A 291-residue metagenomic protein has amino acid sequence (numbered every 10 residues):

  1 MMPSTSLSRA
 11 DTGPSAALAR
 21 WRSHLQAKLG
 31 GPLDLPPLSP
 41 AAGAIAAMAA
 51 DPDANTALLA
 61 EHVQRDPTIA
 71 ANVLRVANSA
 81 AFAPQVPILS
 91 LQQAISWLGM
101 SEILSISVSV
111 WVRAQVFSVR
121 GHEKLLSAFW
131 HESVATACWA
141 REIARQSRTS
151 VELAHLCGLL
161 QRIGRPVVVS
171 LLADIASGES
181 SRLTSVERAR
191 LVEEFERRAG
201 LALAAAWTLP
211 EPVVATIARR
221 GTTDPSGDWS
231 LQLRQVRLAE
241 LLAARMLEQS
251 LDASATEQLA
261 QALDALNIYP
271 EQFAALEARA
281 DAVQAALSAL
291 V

Functional and structural regions predicted by a protein language model:
M1-G178, L183-Q258, A286: Conserved alpha-helical "signature site" that marks functionally important helical segments or helix/loop junctions
A244-V291: C-terminal appended segment following the main domain
